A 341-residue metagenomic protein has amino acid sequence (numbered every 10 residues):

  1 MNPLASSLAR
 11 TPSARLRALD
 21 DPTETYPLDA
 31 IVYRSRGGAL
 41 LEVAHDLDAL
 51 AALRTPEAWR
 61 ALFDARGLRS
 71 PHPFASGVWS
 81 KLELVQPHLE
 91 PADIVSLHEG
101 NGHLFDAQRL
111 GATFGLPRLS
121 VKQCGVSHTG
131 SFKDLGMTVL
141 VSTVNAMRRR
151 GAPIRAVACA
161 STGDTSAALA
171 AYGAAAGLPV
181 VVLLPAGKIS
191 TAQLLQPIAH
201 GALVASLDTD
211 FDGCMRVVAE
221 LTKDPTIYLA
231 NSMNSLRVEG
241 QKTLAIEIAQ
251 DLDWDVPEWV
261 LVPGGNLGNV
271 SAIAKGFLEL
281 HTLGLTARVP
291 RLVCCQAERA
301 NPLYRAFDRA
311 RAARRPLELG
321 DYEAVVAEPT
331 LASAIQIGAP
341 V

Functional and structural regions predicted by a protein language model:
M1-V341: PLP-dependent amino-acid enzyme catalytic core
